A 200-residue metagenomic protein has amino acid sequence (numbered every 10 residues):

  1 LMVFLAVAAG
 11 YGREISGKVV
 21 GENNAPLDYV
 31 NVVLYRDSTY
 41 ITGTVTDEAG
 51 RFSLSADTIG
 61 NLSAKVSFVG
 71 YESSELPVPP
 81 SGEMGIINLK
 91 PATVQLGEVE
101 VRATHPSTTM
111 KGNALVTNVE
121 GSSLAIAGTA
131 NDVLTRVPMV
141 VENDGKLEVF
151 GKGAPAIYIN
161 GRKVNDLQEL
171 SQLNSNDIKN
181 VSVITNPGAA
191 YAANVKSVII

Functional and structural regions predicted by a protein language model:
L1-K18, L96: Bacterial Sec-dependent N-terminal signal peptides
S16-L27: Structural motif
G21, A114-V137, Y158-L167: Short, polar/charged loop or turn motifs at beta-strand boundaries
A25-D28, S53-N61, L173: Short Pro-Gly-centered beta-turn/loop motif in secreted/extracellular proteins
V33, K65-Y71, E83-S123, E142-D144 (+2 more regions): Short, acidic, small-residue-rich periplasmic hinge/interaction motif at the N-terminus of Gram-negative outer-membrane
S38-R51: Short, acidic Ser/Thr/Gly-rich low-complexity loop/linker segments typical of extracellular and cell-surface proteins
G82-N88, E98, A130-V133, V183 (+1 more regions): N-terminal periplasmic accessory domains that precede and gate Gram-negative outer-membrane beta-barrel machines
R162-A190: Short acidic/polar hinge/loop motifs at secondary-structure boundaries that mediate gating or recognition
